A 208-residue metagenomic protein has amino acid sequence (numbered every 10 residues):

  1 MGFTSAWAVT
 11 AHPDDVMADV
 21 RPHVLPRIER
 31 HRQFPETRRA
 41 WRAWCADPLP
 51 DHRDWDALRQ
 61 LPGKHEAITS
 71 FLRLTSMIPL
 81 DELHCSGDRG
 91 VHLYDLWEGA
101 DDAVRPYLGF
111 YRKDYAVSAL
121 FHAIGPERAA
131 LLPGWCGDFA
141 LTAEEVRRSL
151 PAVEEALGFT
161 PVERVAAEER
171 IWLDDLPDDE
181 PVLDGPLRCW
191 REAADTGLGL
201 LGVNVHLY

Functional and structural regions predicted by a protein language model:
M1-R188, E192, T196, L207-Y208: Acidic (Asp/Glu-rich) sequence patches and key acidic residues that form negatively charged surfaces used
L200-V205: Short, well-ordered beta-strand elements
